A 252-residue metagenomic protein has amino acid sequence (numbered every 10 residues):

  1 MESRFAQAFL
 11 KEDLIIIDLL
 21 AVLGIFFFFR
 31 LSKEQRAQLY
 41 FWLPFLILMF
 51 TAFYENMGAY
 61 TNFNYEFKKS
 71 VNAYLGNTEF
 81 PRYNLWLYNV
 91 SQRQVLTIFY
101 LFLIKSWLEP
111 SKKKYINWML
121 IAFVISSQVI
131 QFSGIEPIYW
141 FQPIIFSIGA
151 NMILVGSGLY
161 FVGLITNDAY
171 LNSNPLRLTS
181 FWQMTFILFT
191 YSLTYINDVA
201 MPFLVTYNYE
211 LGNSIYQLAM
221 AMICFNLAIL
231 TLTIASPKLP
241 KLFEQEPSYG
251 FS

Functional and structural regions predicted by a protein language model:
M1-V22: Hydrophobic transmembrane alpha-helical segments in integral membrane proteins
L23-R30, F99-L103, I153-N174: Alpha-helical transmembrane segments in multipass membrane proteins, preferentially the mid-helix core
G24-E34, Y83-M119, I234: Internal transmembrane alpha-helix with an interfacial aromatic "cap," most often the third helix
W42-K69, Q92, V124-Q128, T185-P202: Hydrophobic alpha-helical transmembrane segments of multi-pass membrane proteins
F53-Y88, I138-W140: Helix-loop junctions on the outward
R93-T97, L108-L164: Membrane-proximal helix-loop-helix units in multi-pass membrane proteins
S111-L120, I145-S147, L164-F189, S214 (+1 more regions): Membrane-helix boundary/juxtamembrane motif in polytopic membrane proteins
V162, L178-S252: C-terminal transmembrane-bundle signature of multipass membrane proteins, characterized by strong activation on
